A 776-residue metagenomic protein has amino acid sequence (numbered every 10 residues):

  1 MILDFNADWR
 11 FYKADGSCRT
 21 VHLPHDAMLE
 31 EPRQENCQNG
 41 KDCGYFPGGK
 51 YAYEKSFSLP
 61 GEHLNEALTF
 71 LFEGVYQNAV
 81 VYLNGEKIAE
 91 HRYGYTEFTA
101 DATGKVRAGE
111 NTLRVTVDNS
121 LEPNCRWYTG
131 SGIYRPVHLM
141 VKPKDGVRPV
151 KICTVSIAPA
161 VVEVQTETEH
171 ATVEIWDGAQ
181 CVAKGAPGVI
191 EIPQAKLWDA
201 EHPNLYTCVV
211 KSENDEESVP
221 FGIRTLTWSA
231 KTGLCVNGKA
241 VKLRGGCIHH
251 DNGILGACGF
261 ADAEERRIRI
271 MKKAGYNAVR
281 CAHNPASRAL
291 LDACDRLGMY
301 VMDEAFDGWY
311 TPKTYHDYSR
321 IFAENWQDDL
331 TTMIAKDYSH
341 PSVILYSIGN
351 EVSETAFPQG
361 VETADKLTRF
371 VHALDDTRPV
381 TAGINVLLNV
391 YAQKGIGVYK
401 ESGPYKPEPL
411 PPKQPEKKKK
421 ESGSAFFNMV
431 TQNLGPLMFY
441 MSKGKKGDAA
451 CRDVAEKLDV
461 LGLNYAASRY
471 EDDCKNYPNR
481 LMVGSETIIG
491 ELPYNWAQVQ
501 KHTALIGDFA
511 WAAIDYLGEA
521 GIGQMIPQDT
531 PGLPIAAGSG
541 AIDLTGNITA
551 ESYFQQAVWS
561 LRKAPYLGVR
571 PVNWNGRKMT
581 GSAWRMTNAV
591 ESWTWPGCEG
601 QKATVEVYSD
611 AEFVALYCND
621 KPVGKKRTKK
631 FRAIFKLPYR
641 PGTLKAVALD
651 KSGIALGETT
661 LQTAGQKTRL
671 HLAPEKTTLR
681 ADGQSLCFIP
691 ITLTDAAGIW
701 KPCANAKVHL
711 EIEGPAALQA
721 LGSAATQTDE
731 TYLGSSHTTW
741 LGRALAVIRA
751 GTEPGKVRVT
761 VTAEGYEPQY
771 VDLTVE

Functional and structural regions predicted by a protein language model:
L3-D15, C43, P47-V147, E169-H170 (+6 more regions): Accessory beta-strand-rich segments of carbohydrate-active enzymes
L3-N6, R10-A14, V75, E122-P123 (+4 more regions): Substrate-binding clefts and catalytic carboxylate motifs of secreted carbohydrate-active enzymes
F5-A7, T20-C43, Y93-G94, A102-A160 (+9 more regions): An acidic-aromatic loop/edge-strand motif
P32-L59, H63-F72, Y76-Y82, A89 (+6 more regions): Active-site-adjacent substrate/metal-binding segments within catalytic domains of carbohydrate-active enzymes
A102, V189-W198, I634-Y639, L733-T752: Short, hydrophobic beta-strand segments
R107-A108, Q165-S229, R640-G642, D650 (+1 more regions): Extended acidic/polar, glycine-enriched regions that form or flank non-catalytic beta-rich accessory modules
A171, E201-L205, K602-T604, D610-E612 (+4 more regions): Short flexible loop/turn segments that cap and initiate beta-strands
V210-S212, A648, L693, V761: Conserved structural position at the C-terminal beta-strand of extracellular beta-sandwich adhesion modules
